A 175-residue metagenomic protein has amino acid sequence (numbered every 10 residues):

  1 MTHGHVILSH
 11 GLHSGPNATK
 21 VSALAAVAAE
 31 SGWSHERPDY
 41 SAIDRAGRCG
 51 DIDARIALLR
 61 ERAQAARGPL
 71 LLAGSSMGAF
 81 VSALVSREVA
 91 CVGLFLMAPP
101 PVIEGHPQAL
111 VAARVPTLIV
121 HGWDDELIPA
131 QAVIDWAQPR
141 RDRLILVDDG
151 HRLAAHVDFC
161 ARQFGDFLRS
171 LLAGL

Functional and structural regions predicted by a protein language model:
T2-P69, V81-L84: Serine-hydrolase catalytic machinery in alpha/beta-hydrolase-like enzymes
N17, E126-A132: Conserved alpha/beta-hydrolase "acid-adjacent" motif
S34-E36, Q138-L153: Catalytic histidine neighborhood in serine/cysteine hydrolases with alpha/beta-hydrolase-type architecture
A54, A154-R169: Post-His helix in hydrolase/transferase enzymes
L71-L72, L94: Conserved alpha/beta-hydrolase fold motif
S75-A79: Active-site loop->helix "elbow" adjoining a glycine-rich segment at hydrolase catalytic centers
A90-V102: A conserved short beta-strand
A113, I119-H121, D125: Short beta-strand/loop motif that positions the catalytic acidic residue of the alpha/beta-hydrolase fold
